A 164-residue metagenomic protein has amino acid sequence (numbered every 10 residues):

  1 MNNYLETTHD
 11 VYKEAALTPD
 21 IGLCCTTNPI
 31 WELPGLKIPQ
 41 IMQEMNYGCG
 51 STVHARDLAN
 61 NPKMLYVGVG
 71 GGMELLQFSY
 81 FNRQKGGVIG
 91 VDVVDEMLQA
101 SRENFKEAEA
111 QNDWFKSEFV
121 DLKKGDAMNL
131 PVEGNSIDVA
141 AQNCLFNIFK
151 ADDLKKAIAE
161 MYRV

Functional and structural regions predicted by a protein language model:
M1-T27: N-terminal auxiliary segments of SAM/dcSAM-dependent transferases
C24-K63, Q77-F81: Conserved alpha-helix/loop element of class I SAM-dependent methyltransferases that forms part of the SAM/SAH-binding
N60-N129: Class I SAM-dependent methyltransferase SAM/SAH-binding core
F81, N147-A151: A short His-aromatic
M128-A140, D152: A short acidic, Gly/Pro-enriched loop at the edge of an enzyme's catalytic core that lines a small-molecule cofactor
A141-L145: A short beta-strand submotif of the Rossmann-like class I SAM-dependent methyltransferase core that lines
K155-V164: A short glycine-rich, Lys/Arg-flanked "PGG" loop and its adjoining helix->strand segment in the class I
